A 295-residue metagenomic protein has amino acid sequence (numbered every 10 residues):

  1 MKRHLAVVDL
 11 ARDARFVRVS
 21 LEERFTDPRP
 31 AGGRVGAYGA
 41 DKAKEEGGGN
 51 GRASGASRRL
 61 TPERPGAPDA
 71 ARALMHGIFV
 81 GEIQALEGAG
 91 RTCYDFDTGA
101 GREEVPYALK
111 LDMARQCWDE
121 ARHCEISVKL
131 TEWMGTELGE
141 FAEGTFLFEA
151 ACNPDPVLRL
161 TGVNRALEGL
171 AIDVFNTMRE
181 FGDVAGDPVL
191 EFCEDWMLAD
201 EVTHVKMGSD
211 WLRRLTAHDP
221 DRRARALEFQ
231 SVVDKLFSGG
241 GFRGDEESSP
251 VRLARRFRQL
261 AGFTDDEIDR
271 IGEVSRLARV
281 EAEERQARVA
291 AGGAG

Functional and structural regions predicted by a protein language model:
M1-G295: Non-heme di-metal
